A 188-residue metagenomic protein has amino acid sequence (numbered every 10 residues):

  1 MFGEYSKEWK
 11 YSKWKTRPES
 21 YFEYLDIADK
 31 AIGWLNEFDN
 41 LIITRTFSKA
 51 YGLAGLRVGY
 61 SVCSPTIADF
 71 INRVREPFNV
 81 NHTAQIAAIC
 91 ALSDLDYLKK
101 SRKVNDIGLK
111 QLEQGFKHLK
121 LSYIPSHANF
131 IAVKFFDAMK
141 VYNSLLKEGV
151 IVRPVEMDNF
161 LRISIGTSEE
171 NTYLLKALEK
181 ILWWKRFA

Functional and structural regions predicted by a protein language model:
M1-W14, E19-A50, T66-I67: Active-site pre-lysine segment of PLP-dependent enzymes
W14, S122, I151: Residue-level detector of anion-binding/catalytic polar loops
N40-F116, L121-S122: PLP-dependent aminotransferase class I/II
L56, H127-N129, N159-L161: Short amphipathic alpha-helical segments
C63-I67, F135-A138, S168: Short loop segments at secondary-structure junctions
N105-D106, K110-E148, I165: Conserved PLP-binding catalytic core of the aspartate aminotransferase-like
S144-E148, P154-A188: PLP-dependent enzyme catalytic core of the Aspartate aminotransferase-like
